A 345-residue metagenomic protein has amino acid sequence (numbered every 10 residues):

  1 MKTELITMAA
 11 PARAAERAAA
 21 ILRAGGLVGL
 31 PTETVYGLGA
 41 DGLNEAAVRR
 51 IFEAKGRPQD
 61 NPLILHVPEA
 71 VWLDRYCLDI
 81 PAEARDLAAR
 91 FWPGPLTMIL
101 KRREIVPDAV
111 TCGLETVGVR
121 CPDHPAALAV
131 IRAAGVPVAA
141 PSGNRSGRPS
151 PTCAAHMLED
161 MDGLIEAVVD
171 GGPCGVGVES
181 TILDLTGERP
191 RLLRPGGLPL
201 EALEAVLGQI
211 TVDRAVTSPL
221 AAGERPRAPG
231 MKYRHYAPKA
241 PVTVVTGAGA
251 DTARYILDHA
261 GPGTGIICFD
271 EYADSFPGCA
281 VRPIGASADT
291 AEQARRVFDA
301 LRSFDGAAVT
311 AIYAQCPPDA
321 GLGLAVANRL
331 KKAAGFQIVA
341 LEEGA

Functional and structural regions predicted by a protein language model:
M1-A345: Active-site-adjacent structural elements in enzyme catalytic cores
